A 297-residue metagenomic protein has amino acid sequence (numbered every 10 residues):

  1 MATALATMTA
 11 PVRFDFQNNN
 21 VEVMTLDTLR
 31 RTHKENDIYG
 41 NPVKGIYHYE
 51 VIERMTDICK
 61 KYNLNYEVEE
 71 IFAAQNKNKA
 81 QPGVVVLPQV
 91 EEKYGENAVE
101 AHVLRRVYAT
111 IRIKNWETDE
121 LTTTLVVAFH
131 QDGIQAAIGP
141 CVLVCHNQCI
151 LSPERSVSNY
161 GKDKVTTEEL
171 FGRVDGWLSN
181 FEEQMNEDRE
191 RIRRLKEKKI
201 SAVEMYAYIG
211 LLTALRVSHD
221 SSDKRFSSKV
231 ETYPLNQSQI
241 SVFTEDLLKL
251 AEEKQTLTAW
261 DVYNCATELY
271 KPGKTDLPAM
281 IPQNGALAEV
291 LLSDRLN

Functional and structural regions predicted by a protein language model:
M1-E53, Y62-N63, E67, F72-N76 (+1 more regions): Feature for intrinsically disordered/low-complexity regulatory segments and propeptides
M1-F14, P88-N297: Intrinsically disordered, low-complexity regions enriched in serine/threonine
T56-D57: Compact, well-ordered interaction domains used in eukaryotic information-processing assemblies
K60-V103: A short acidic/basic microdomain associated with nuclease active sites
